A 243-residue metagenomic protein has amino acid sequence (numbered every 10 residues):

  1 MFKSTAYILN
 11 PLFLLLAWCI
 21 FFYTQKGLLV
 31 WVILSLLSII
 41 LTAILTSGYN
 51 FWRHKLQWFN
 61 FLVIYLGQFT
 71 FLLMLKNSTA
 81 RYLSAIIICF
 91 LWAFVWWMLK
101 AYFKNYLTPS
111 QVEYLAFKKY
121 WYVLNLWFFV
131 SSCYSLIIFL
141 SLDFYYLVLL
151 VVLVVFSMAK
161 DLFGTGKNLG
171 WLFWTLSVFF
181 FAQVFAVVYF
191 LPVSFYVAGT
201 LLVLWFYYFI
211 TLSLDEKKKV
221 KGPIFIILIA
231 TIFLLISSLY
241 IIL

Functional and structural regions predicted by a protein language model:
K3-C19, L34-I39, Q57-F69, Y122-W127 (+1 more regions): Alpha-helical transmembrane segments
F22-I39, A80-F94, L136-V151, P192-L204: Structural signature of hydrophobic alpha-helical transmembrane segments
S38, F61-L66, V178-F181, V197-L212: Hydrophobic alpha-helical membrane segments
I40-H54, W96-Q111, V155-K167, Y208-K219: C-terminal ends of transmembrane helices
W52-I64, S84-I87, P109-Y122, N168-S177 (+1 more regions): Cytoplasmic-side transmembrane-helix entry/capping segments in multi-pass membrane proteins
I64-F129: Hydrophobic alpha-helical segments and helix pairs
D161-L204: Intrinsically disordered, low-complexity segments enriched in Gly and acidic/Ser/Thr residues that form flexible
P223-L243: Final/C-terminal transmembrane alpha-helix of multipass membrane proteins
